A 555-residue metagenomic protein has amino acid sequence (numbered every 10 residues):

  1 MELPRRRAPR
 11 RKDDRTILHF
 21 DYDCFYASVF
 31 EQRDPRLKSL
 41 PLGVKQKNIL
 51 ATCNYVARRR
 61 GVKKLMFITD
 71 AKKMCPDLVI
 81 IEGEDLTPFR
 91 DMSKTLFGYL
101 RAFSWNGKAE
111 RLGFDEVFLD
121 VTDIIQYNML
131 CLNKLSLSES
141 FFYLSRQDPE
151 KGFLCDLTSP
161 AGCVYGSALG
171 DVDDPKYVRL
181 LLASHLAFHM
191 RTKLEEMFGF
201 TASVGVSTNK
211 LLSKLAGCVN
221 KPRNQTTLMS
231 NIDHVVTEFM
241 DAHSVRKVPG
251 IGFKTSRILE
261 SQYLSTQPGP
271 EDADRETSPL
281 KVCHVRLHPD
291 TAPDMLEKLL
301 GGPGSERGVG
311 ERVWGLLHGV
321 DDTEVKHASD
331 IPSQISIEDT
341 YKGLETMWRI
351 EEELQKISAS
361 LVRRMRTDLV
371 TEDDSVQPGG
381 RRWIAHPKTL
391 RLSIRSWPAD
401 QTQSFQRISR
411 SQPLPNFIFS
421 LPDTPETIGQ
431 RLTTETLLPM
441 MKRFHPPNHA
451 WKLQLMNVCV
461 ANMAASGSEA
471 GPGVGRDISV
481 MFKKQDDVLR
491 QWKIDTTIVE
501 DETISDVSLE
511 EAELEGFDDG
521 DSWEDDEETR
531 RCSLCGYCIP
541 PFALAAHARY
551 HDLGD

Functional and structural regions predicted by a protein language model:
M1-L169, L354-R363, T367, G380-R381 (+2 more regions): Residues that scaffold, gate, or flank divalent-cation-dependent active/transport sites
I49, I124-Q126, N209-L211, W397-A399 (+3 more regions): Conserved beta-strand elements of beta-rich interaction domains across eukaryotes, especially beta-propellers
L112-E116, S207, A385-T389, W451-L455: Short Gly/Ser/Thr- and Asp/Glu-enriched loop/turn motifs at secondary-structure junctions
L154-E196, D274-T277, D374-I384, D521-E528: Intrinsically disordered, low-complexity acidic Ser/Thr-rich regulatory segments
V178-K247: Long, highly charged, low-complexity intrinsically disordered interaction regions that mediate electrostatic DNA/RNA
S261, S265-A450: DNA-contacting surface of Y-family translesion DNA polymerases
S404-D555: Acidic, metal-coordinating catalytic segment for phosphate/diphosphate chemistry, firing primarily on the Nudix
